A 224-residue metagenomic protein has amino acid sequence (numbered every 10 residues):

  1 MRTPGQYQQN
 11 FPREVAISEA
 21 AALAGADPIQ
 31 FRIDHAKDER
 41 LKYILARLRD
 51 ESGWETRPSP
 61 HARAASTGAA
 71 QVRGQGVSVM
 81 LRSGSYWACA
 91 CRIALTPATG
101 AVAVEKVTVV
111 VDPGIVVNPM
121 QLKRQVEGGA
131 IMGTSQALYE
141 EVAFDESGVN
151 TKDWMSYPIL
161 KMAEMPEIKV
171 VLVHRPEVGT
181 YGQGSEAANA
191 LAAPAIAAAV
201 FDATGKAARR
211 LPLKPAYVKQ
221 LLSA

Functional and structural regions predicted by a protein language model:
M1-A224: Cofactor-binding beta-sheet edge motifs in enzyme active sites
